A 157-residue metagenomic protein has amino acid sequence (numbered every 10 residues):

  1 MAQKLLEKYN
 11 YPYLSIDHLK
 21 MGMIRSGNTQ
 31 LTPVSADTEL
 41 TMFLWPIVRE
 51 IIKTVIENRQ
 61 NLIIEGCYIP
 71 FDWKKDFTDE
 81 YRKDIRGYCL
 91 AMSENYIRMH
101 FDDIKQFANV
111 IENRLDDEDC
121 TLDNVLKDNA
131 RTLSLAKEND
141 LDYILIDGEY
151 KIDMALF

Functional and structural regions predicted by a protein language model:
Q3-I47: Conserved substrate/cofactor phosphate-moiety recognition/catalytic segment in nucleotide-dependent phosphotransferases
Y11-Y13, D84-C89, Y143-L145: Conserved beta-strand scaffold positions in the cores of enzyme catalytic domains, especially in NTP/NDP-utilizing
P12, N61, E138-D142: Residue-level detector of anion-binding/catalytic polar loops
H18-M21, I69-P70, M92-R98, K151: Conserved nucleotide-binding/hydrolysis micro-motifs of P-loop NTPases
T29-P33, E80-K83, K105-F107: Short, hinge-like loop/turn segments at secondary-structure boundaries
E39-M92: Glycine-rich phosphate-binding loop used to anchor ATP phosphates in small-molecule kinases, encompassing both
I85-R131: A glycine- and Lys/Arg-enriched "phosphate-lid" helix/loop adjacent to the NTP-binding pocket of small-molecule kinases
A130-F157: NTP-dependent small-molecule kinase module
